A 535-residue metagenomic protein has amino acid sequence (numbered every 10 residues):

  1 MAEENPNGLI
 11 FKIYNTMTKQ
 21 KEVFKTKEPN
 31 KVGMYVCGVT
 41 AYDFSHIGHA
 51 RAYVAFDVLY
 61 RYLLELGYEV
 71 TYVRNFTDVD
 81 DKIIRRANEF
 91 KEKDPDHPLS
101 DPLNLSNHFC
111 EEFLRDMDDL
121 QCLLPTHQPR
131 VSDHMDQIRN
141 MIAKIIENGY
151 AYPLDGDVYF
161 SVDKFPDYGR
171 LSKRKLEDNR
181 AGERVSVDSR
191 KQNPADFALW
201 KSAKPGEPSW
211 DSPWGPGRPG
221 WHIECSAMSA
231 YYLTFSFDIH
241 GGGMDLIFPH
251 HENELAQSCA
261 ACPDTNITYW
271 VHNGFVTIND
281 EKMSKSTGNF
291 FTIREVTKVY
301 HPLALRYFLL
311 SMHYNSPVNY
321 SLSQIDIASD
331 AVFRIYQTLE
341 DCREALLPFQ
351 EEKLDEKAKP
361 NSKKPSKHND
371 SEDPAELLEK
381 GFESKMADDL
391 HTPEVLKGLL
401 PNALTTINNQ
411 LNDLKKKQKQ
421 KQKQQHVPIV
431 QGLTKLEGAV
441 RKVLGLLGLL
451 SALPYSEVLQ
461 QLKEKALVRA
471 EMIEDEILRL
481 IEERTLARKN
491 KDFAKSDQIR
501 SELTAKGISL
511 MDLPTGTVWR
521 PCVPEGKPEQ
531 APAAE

Functional and structural regions predicted by a protein language model:
M1-Y42, D57, R115, D136-A345: Alpha-helical recognition segments enriched in aromatics with Gly/Pro capping that present substrate-recognition
A2-E3, K282, N289-E535: Structural preference for alpha-helix termini/caps and helix-kink/transition segments
G8, T18-K21, K27-Q121, M511-D512 (+1 more regions): N-terminal, positively charged nucleic-acid-binding surface of large information/translation enzymes
Y68, Y150, I508: Short phosphate-binding/catalytic loops that engage adenosine nucleotides
V73-D81, C110, L123-I138, G156-F165: Short, glycine/charge-rich beta-strand/loop segments that flank catalytic centers and engage negatively charged groups
R85-E89, Y168-G169, E254-L255, G526-K527: Short low-complexity, flexible loop/linker segments enriched in glycine and/or proline with clustered acidic
E89-L103, T126-S132, G215, G243-M244: The substrate-binding groove and active-site-proximal loops of carbohydrate-active enzymes, especially glycoside
